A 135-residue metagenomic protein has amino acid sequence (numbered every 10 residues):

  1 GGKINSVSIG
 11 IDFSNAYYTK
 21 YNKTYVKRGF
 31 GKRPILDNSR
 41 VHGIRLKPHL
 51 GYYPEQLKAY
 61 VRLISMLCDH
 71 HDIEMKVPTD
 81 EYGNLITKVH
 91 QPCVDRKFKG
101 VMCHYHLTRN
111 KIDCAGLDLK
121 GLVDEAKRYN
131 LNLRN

Functional and structural regions predicted by a protein language model:
G1-S6, C93-R96: Extracellular/periplasmic catalytic domains that process cell-envelope and extracellular macromolecules
V7-K20: Glycine-rich, acidic and aromatic/proline-enriched surface loops and short helix-turn segments that act as binding
Y17, Y21-N135: Basic/polar, cationic surfaces and motifs that engage anionic cell-wall and phosphate/carboxylate ligands
